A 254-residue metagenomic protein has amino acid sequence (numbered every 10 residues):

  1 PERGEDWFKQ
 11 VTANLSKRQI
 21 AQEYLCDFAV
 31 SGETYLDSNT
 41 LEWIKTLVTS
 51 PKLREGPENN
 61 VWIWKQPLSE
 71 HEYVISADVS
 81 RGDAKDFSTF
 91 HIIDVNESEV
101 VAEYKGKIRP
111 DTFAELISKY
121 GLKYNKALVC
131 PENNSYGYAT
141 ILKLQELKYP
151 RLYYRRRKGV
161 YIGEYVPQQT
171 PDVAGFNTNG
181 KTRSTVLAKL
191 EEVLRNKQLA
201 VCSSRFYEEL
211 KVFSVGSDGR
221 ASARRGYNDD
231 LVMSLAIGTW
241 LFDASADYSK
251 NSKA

Functional and structural regions predicted by a protein language model:
P1: Conserved AAA+ ATPase "SRH/arginine-finger" region at the nucleotide-binding site
D6-E164, G180, S184-A188, E192-A254: RNase H-like, metal-dependent nuclease domains and their acidic two-metal-ion catalytic environment used
Y165-D172: Surface-exposed intrinsically disordered loops and tails
A174-G180: Amphipathic alpha-helical blocks and their helix-capping loop/short-beta junctions
